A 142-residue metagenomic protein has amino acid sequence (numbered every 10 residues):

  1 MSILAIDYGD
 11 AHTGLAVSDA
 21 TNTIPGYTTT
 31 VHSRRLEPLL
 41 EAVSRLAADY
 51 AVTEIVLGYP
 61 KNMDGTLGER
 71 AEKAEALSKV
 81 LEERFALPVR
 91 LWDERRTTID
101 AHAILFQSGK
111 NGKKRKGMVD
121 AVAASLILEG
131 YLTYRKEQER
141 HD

Functional and structural regions predicted by a protein language model:
M1-L4, D10-D142: Phosphate- and other anionic-substrate recognition elements at nucleic-acid/protein interfaces
